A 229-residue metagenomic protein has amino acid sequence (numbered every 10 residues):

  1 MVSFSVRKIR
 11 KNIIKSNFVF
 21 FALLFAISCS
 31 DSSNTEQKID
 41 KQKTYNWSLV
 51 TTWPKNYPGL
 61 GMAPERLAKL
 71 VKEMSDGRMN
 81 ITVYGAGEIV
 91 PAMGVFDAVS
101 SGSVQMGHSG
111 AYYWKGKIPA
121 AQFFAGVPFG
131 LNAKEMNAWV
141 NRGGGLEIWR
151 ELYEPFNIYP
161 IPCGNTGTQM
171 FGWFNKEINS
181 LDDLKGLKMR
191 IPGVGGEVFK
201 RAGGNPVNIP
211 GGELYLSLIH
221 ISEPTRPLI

Functional and structural regions predicted by a protein language model:
M1-N46: Short, low-complexity disordered leader/linker segments with a strong preference for bacterial N-terminal type II
D31-T52, K72-N80, E154, E177-K188: Immediate post-signal peptide segment of exported/extracytoplasmic ligand-binding proteins
S48-E65, A86-V90: Extracytoplasmic "Venus flytrap"
Y57-T82, E197: Short, polar/charged alpha-helical segment
E65-K72, S100, G110-P206, G211: Contiguous mixed-secondary-structure segments that line small-molecule binding/active-site clefts of soluble domains
Y84-D97, P192-G196, P206-I219: Short helix-initiation/N-cap motifs at beta->coil->alpha
A98, Q105-H108: Short, Asp-centered acidic motifs that coordinate Mg2+ and/or phosphate in catalytic or ligand-binding sites
I219-I229: Single conserved hydrophobic/aromatic residue that forms the stacking wall/gate of nucleotide- or nucleobase-binding
